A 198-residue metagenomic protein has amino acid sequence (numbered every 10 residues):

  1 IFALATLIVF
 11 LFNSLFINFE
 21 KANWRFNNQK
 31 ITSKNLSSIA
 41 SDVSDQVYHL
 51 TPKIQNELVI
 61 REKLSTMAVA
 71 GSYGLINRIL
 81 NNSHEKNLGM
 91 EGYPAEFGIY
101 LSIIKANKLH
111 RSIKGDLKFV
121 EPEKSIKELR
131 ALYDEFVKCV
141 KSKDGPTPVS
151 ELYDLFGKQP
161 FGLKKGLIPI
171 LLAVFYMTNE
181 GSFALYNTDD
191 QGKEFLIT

Functional and structural regions predicted by a protein language model:
I1-T198: Extended alpha-helical scaffold and adjacent linker segments that couple domains and build interaction/assembly
